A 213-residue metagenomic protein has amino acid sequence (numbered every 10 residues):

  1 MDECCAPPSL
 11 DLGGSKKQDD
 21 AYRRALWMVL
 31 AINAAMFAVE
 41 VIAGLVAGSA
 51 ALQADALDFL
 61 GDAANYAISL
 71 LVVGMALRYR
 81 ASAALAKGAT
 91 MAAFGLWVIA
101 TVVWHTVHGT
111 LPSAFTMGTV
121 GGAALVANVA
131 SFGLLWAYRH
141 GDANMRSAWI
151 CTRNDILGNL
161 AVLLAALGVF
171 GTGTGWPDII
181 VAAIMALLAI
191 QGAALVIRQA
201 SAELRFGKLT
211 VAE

Functional and structural regions predicted by a protein language model:
M1-E213: Alpha-helical transmembrane cores and adjacent cytosolic helix/loop segments of polytopic membrane transporters
